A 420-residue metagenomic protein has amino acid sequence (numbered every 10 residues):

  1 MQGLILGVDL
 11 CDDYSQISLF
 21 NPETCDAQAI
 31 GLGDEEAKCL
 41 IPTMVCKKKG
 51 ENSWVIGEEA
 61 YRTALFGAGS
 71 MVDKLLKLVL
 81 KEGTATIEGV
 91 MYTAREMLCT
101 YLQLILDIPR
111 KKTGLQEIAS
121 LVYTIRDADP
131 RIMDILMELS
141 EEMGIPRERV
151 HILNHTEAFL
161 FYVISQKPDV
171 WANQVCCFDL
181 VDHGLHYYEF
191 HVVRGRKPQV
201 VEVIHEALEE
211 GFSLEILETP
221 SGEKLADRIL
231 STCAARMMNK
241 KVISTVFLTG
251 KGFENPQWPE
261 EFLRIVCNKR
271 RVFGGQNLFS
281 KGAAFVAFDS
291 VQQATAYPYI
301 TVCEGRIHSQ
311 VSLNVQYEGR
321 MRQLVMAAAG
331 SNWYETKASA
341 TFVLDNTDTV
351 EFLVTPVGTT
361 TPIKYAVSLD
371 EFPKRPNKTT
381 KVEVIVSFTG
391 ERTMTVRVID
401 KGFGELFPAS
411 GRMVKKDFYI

Functional and structural regions predicted by a protein language model:
M1-G83, E141, H151-I152, S368-L369 (+1 more regions): Early-domain small/polar-rich strand-loop-helix modules and first-structured segments of the mature chain
M1-L6, R147-F178, L278-A296, R375-P376: Conserved phosphate-binding catalytic cores of ATP/NTP-utilizing and phosphoryl-transfer enzymes
V8-Y14, D169-H186, H191-V193, G250-F253 (+2 more regions): A short acidic Gly-Thr/Ser loop motif
G31-T124, I204, L208-T232, R236: Conserved phosphate-binding loops in N-terminal lobes of ATP-dependent enzymes of the actin/Hsp70/sugar-kinase
E96-I164, Q276: Active-site neighborhood for divalent-cation/phosphate handling
V122-I132, A235-I265, R271, G275-Q276: Glycine-rich phosphate-binding loops at beta-strand->alpha-helix junctions
R131, E138-R228: Small-residue (GG/TT-enriched) beta-loop-alpha framework at ligand/catalytic clefts
F285-E371, N377, K381: Acidic, glycine/GT-rich loop-and beta-edge segments that sit at the periphery of enzyme/chaperone cores
